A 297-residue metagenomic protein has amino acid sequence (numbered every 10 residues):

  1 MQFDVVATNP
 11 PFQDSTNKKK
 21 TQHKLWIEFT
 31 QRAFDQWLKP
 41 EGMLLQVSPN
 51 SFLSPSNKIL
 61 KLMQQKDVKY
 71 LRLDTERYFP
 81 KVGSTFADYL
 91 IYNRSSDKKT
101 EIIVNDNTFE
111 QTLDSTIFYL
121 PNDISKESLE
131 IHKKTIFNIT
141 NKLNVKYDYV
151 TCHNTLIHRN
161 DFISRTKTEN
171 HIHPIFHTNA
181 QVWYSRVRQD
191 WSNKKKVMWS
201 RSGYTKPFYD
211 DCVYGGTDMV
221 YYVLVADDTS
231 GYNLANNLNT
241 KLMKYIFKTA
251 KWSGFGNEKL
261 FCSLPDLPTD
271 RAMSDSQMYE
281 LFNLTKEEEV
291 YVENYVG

Functional and structural regions predicted by a protein language model:
Q2-N9: Short SAM/SAH-binding signature in class I
D4, D14-R77, D88-I91, L234: Conserved Class I SAM-dependent methyltransferase catalytic core
N9, Q13, Q36, N257 (+1 more regions): Mid-sequence acidic-hydrophobic segments that form the walls of catalytic/ligand-binding cavities or oligomerization
N9, S48-S51, S202-G203: A short beta-strand-to-loop transition that corresponds to the Sensor-1 phosphate-sensing loop of AAA+ P-loop ATPases
P10-P11, P49, P265, L281: Proline-rich low-complexity regions
Q13-D14, F52, D97, T205: Glycine-rich nucleotide phosphate-binding loop and flanking beta-alpha elements of Rossmann-like dinucleotide-binding
E76-Y291, V296: C-terminal substrate-recognition regions of SAM-dependent nucleic acid methyltransferases
